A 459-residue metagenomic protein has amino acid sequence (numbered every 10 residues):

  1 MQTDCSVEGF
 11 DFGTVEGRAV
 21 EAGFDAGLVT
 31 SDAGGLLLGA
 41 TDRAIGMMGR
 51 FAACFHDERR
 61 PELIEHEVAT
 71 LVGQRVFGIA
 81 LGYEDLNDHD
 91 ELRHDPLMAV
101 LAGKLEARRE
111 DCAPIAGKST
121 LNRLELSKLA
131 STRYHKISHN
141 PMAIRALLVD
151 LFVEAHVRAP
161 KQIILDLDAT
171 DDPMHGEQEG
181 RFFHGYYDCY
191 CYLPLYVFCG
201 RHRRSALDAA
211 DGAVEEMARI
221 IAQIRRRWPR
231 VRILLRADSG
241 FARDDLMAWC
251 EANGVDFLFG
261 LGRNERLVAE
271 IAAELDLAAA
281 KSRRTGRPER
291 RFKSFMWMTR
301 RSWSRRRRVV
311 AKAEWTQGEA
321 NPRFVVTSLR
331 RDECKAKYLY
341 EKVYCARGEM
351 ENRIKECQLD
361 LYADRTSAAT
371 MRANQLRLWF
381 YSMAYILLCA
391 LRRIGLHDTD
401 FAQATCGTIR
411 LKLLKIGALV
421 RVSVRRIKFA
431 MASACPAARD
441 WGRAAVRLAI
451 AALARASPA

Functional and structural regions predicted by a protein language model:
M1-C189, L193-A209, M217-A222, R226-R227 (+2 more regions): Dynamic "connector" segments at or just before major functional cores
D4-G23, D256-L359, A445-A459: An anionic, glycine-rich sequence signature occurring as long contiguous blocks
G35, L388-A390, I394-L411, K415: Conserved nucleotidyltransferase catalytic core and NTase-mimicking acidic/glycine-rich helix/loop elements in nucleic
T41, L339-L376, F380-R392: Short amphipathic alpha-helical "interface-anchor" segments enriched in bulky aromatics
P61-T70, A368-L378, A404: Structural motif
D90-L92, L105-A107, I233, L396-T405: Short, glycine/acidic-rich hinge or "gate" loops at secondary-structure transitions that mediate conformational
D168, R232-A242: Acidic/histidine-rich, metal-coordinating catalytic segments
Y186-C191, A218, A252-L267: Acidic, His- and aromatic-enriched active-site or binding-groove loops in soluble protein domains that engage sugars
